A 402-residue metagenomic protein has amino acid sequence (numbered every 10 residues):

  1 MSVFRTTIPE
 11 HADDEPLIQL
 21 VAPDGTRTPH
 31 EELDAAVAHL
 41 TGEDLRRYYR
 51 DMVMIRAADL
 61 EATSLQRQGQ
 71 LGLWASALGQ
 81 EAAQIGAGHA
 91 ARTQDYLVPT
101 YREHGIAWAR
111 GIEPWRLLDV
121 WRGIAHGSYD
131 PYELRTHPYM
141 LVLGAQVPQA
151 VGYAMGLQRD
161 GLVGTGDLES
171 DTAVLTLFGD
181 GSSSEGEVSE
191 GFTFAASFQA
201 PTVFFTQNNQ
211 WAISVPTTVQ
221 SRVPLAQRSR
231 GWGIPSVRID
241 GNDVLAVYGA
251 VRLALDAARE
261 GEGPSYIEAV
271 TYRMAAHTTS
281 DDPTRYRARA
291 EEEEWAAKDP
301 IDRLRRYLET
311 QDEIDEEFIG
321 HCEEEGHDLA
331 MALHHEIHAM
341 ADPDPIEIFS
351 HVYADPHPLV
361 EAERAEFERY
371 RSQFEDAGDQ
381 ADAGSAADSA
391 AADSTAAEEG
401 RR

Functional and structural regions predicted by a protein language model:
M1-A82, A275, T284, R289-R402: Conserved acidic/glycine
F4, V188-G191, G249-D256: Glycine-rich, charged/polar anion/phosphate-binding loops that engage phosphate groups from diverse ligands
A57-L60, S64-A200, P216-G233: Cofactor-binding active-site loop characterized by glycine-rich and histidine/acidic residues
R102, Q207-Q210, G241-N242, V270-Y272: Short, ordered loop/turn segments at secondary-structure junctions
G105, Q210-I213, A246, R273-A275: Short gly/pro/ser/thr-enriched loop/turn and capping motifs at secondary-structure boundaries
Q158-G161, D167-S170, S221-L253, A296-E323: Conserved thiamine diphosphate
T218-R222, T279-R289: Short, surface-exposed, charged loop/turn segments at secondary-structure junctions
